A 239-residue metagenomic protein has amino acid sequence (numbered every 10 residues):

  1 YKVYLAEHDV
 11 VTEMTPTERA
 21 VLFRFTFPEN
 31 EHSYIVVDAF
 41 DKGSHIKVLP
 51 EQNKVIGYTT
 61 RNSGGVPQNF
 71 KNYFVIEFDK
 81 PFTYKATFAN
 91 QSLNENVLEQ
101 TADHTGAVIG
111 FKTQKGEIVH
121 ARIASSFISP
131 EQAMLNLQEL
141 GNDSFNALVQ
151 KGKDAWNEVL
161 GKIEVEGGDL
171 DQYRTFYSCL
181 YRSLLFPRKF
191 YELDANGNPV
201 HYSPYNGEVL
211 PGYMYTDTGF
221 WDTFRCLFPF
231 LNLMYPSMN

Functional and structural regions predicted by a protein language model:
Y1-Y215: Beta-sandwich/jelly-roll carbohydrate-recognition scaffolds of carbohydrate-active enzymes
S183-L184, N206-N239: Substrate-binding cleft of carbohydrate-active enzyme catalytic domains
